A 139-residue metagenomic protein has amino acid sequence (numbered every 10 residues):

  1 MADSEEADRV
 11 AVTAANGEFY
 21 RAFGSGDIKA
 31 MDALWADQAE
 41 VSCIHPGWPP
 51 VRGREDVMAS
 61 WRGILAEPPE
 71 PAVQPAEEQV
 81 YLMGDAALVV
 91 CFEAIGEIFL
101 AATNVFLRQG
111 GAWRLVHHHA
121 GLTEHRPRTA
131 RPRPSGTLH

Functional and structural regions predicted by a protein language model:
A2-A30, E40-H139: A beta-strand edge to alpha-helix "cap/lid" segment located at domain peripheries
A36: Helix-to-beta-strand junctions that scaffold the AdoMet/dcAdoMet cofactor pocket in Class I SAM-dependent enzymes
